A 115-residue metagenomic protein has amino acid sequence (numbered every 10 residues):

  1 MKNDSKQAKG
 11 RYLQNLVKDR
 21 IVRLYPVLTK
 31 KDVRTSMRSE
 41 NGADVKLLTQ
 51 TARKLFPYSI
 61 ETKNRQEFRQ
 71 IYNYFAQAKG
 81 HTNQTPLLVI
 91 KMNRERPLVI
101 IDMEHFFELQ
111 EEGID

Functional and structural regions predicted by a protein language model:
M1-D115: Catalytic phosphate/metal-binding cores of nucleic-acid and nucleotide-processing enzymes, i.e., regions that mediate
